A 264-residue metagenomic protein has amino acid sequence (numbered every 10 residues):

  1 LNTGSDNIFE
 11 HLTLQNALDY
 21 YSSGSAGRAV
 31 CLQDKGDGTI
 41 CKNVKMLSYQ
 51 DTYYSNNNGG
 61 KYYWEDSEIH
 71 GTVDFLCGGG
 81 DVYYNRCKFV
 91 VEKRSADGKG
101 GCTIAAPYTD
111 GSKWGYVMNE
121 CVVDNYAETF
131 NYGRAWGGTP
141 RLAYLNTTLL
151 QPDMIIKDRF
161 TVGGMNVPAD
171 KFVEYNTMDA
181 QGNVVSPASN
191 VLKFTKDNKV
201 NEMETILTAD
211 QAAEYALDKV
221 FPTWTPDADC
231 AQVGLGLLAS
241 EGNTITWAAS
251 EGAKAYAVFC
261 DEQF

Functional and structural regions predicted by a protein language model:
L1-G242, E251, A257: Sequence-level preference for short, compositionally simple segments enriched in small aliphatic or small polar residues
A255-F264: Recognizes extended acidic, P/S/T-rich segments that occur within or adjacent to Ig-like beta-sandwich modules
